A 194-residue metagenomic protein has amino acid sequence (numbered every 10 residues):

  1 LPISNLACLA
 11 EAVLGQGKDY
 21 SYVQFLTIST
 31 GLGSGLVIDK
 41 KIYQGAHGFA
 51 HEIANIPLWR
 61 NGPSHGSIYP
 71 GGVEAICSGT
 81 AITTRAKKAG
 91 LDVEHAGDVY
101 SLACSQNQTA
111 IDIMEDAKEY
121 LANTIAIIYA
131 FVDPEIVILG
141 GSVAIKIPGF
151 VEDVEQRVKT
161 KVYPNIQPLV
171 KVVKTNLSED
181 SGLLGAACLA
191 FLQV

Functional and structural regions predicted by a protein language model:
S4-C8: Active-site-adjacent loop/helix segments that line or gate small-molecule/cofactor pockets in enzymes
A10-Y20, I42, R60-V194: ATP-binding/phosphotransfer module of carbohydrate and carboxylate kinases, centering on a glycine-rich
Y20-V73: Glycine-rich phosphate-binding loop of actin/hexokinase-like ATP-binding domains
